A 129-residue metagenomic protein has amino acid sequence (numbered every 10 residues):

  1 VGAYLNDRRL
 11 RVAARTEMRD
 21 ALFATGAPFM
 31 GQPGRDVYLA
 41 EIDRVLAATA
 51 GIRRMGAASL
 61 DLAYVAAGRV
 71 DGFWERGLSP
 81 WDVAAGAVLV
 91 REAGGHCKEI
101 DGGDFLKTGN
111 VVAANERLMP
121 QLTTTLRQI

Functional and structural regions predicted by a protein language model:
V1-N6: Phosphate-binding/catalytic loop of phosphoryl-transfer enzymes
R11-I129: An extended, acidic
